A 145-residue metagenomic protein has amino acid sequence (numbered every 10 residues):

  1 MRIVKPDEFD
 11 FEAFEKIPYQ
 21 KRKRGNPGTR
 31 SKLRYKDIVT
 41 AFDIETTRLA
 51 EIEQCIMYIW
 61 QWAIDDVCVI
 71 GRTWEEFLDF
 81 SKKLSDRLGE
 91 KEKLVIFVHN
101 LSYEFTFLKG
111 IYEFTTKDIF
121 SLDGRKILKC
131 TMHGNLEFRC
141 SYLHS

Functional and structural regions predicted by a protein language model:
M1-S145: Metal-dependent nucleotidyl/phosphoryl-transfer cores and adjacent nucleic-acid-binding surfaces
